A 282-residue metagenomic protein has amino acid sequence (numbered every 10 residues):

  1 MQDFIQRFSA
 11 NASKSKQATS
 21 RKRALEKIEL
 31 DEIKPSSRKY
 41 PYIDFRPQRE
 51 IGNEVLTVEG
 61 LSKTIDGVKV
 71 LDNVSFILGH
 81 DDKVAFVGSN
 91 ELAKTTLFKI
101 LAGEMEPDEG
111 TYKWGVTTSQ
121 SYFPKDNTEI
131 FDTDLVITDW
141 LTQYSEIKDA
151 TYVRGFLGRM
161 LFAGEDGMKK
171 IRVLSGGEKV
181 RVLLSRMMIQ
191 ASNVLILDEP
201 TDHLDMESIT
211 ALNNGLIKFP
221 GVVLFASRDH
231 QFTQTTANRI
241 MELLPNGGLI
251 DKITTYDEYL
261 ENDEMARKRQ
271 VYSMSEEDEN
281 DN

Functional and structural regions predicted by a protein language model:
M1-V70: Flexible nucleotide-interacting loop at or near the entrance of a catalytic core
F45-N282: ABC ATP-binding cassette signature C-motif
